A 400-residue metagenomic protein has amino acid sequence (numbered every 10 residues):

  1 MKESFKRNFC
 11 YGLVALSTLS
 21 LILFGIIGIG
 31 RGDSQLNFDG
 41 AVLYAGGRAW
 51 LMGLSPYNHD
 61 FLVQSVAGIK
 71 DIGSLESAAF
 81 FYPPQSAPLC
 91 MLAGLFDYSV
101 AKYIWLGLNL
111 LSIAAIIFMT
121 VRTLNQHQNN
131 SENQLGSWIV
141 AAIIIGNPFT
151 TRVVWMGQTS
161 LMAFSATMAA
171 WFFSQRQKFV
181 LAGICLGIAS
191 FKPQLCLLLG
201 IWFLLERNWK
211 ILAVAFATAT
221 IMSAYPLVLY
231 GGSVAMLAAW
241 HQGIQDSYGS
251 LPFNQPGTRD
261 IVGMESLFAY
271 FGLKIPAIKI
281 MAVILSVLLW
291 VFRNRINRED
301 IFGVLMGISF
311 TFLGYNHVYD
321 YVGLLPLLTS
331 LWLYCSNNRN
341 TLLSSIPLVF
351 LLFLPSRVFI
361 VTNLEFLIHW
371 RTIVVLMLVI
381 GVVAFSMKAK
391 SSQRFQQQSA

Functional and structural regions predicted by a protein language model:
M1-L181, F203-L325, L333, R394-Q398: Primarily membrane-embedded glycan-assembly and transfer machineries that use lipid-linked glycans
K2-E3, P148, I188, I275 (+3 more regions): General helical secondary-structure elements
A79, N133-Q134, I144-I145, A189 (+4 more regions): Hydrophobic alpha-helical transmembrane segments of integral membrane proteins, especially lipid-exposed positions
L186-W202, L313-D320: Transmembrane helices and adjacent periplasmic/lumenal helix-loop junctions of polyprenol-phosphate-dependent
W332-A400: Aromatic-enriched
